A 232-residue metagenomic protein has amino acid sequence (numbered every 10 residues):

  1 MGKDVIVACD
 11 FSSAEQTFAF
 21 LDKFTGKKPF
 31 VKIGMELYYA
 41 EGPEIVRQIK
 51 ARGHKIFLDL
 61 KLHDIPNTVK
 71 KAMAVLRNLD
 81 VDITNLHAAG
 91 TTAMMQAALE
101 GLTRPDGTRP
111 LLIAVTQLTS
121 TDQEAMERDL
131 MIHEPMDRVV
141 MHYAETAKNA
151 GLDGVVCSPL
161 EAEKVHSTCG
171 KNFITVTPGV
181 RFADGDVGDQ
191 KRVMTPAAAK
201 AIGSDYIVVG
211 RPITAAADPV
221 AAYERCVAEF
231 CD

Functional and structural regions predicted by a protein language model:
G2, T68-D153, S158-E161, T168-N172 (+1 more regions): Conserved anion-binding
K3-C9, V31-I33, I56-L60, T84-L86 (+4 more regions): Hydrophobic faces of well-ordered beta-strands that scaffold small-molecule active sites in alpha/beta enzyme cores
S12-F24, N67-V75, M136-T146, K191-A198: Short, acidic/polar
G26, R52, L79, A150 (+1 more regions): Structural motif
P43, C157-S204: A C-terminal functional module that forms or caps the active site or interfaces directly with catalytic machinery
L79-T92, D189-A222: Glycine-rich phosphate-binding active-site loops on the catalytic face of alpha/beta enzymes
M95-G101, P105, K200, I213-D232: C-terminal helical cap(s) of enzyme catalytic domains, especially alpha/beta-barrels
